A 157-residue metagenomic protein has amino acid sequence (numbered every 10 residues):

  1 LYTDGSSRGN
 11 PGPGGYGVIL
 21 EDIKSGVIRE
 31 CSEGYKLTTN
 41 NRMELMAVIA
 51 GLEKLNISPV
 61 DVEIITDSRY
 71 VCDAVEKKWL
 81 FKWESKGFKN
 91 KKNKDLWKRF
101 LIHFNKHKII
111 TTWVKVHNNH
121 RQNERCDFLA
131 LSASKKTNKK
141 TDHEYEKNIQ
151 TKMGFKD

Functional and structural regions predicted by a protein language model:
L1-M43, E53-V60, K136-E146, M153-D157: RNase H-like nuclease fold core
S6-P13, I49-R125, L129, K152-K156: RNase H catalytic domain
E44, V48: Short, conserved alpha-helix that lines the donor NDP-sugar binding/gating region of sugar-transfer enzymes
